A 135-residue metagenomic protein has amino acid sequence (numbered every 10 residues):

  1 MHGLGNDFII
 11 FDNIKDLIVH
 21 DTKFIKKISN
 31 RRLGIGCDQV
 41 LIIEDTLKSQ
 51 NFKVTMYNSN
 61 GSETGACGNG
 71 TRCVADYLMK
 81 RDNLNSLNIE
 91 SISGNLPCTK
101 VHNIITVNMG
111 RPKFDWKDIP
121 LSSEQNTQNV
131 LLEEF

Functional and structural regions predicted by a protein language model:
M1-H102: A glycine-rich beta-to-alpha transition motif near the start of alpha/beta enzyme domains, typified by
N83, E90-F135: ATP-dependent small-molecule kinase catalytic core of the GHMP/sugar-kinase superfamily and closely related
